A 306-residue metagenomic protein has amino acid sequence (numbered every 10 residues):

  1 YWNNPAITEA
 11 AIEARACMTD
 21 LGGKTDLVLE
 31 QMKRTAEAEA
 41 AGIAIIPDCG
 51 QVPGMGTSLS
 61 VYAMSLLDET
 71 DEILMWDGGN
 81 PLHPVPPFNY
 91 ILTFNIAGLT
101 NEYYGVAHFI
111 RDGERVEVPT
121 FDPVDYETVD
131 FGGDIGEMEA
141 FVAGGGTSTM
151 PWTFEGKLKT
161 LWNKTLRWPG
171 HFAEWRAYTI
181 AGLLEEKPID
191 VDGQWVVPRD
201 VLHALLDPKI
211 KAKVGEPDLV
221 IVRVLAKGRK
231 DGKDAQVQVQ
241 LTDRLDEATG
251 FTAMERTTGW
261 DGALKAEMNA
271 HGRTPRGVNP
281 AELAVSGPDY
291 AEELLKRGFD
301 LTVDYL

Functional and structural regions predicted by a protein language model:
Y1-E30: NAD(P)H-binding glycine-rich loop region in Rossmannoid oxidoreductase-like domains and their noncatalytic homologs
I7-T8, T35, A266: Generic hydrophobic/aromatic pocket-lining and core-packing "Φ" positions
C17-M18, I45, L301: Hydrophobic beta-strand scaffold residues
L21-I45: Rossmann-fold NAD(P)-binding glycine/threonine-rich loop
G23, P47-P53, M254-T258: Active-site nucleophile and cofactor-binding loops and adjacent substrate-binding regions of central metabolic enzymes
E37-P81: Adenosine-phosphate binding glycine-rich loop
L66-L306: C-terminal catalytic/substrate-binding lobe primarily of soluble NAD(P)-dependent oxidoreductases
